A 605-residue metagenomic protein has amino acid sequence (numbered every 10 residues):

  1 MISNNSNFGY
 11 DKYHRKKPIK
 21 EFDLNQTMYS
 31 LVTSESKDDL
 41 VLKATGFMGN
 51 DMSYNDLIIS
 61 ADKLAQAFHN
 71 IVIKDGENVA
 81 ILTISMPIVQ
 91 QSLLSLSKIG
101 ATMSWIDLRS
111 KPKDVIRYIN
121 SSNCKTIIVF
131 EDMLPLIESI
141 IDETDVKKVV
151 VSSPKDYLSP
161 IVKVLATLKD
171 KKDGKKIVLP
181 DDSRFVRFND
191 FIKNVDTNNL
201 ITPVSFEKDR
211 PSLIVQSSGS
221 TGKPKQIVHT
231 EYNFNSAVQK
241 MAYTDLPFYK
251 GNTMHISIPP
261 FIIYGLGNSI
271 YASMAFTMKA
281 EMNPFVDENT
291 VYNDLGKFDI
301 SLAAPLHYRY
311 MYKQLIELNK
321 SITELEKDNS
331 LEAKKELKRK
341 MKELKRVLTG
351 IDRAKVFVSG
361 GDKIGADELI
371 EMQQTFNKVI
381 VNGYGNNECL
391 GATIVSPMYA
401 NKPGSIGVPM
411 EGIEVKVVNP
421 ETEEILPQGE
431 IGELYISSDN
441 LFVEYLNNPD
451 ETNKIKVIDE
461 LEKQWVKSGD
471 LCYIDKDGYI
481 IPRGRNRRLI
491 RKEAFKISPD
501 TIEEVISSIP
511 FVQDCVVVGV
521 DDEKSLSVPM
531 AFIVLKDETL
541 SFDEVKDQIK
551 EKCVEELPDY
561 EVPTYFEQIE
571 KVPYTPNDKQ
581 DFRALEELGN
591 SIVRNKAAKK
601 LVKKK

Functional and structural regions predicted by a protein language model:
S3, S152, E555-Q580, A598-K604: AMP-binding/adenylate-forming catalytic domain of the ANL superfamily
F47-M52, A65-S110, P259, K496: Conserved AMP-binding/adenylate-forming
S53-N55, P203, S212-S236: Conserved AMP-binding A3 loop
I58-L64, K193-V195, K208, I227-P247 (+1 more regions): Conserved structural elements of the adenylate-forming
S110, S438, V443-E444, N453 (+2 more regions): AMP-binding/adenylate-forming catalytic core of the ANL superfamily
N235-T253, F261-L302, L306-K338, K342: Conserved AMP-binding/adenylation subdomain of ANL enzymes
D299-I300, Q314-K402, E414: Gly/Ser/Thr-rich phosphate-binding loop
V408-G412, E424-V457, I497: Conserved ATP/PPi-binding loop(s) of AMP-dependent carboxylate-activating enzymes
